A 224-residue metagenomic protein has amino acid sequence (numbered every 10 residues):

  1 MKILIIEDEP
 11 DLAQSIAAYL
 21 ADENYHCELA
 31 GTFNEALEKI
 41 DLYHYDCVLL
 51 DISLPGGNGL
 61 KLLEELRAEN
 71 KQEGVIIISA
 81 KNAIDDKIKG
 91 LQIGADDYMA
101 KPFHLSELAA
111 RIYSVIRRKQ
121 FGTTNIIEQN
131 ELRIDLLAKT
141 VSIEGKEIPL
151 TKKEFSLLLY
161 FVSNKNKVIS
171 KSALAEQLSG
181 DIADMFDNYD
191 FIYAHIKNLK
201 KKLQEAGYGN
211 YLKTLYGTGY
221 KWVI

Functional and structural regions predicted by a protein language model:
M1-K119: N-terminal/domain-start alpha-helical segments
Y113-I127, N166-V168: The C-terminal output helix
E128-T140, T218: Short boundary/linker motifs that mark transitions into or out of structured domains
R133, G209-I224: A short linear beta-strand->loop->alpha-helix hinge motif most characteristic of winged-helix/helix-turn-helix
T140, G145-N210, Y216: Positively charged, aromatic-enriched patches within helix-turn-helix-type DNA-binding elements, predominantly
